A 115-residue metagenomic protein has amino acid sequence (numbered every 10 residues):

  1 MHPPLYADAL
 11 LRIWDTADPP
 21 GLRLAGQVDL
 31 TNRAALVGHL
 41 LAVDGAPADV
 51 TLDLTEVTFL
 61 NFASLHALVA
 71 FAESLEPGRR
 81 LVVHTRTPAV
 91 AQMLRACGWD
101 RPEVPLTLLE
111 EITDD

Functional and structural regions predicted by a protein language model:
M1-D115: STAS-like cytosolic regulatory interaction modules
